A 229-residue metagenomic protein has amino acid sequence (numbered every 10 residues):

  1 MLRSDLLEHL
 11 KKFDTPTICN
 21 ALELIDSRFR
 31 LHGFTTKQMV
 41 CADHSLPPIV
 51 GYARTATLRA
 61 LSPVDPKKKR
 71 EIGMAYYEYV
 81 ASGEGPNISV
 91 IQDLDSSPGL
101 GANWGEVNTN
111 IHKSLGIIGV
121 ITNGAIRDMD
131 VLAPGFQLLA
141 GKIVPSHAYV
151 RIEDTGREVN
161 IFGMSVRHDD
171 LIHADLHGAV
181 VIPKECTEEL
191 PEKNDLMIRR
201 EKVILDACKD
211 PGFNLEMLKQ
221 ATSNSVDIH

Functional and structural regions predicted by a protein language model:
L2-A75: N-terminal low-complexity or amphipathic/hydrophobic leaders
L22, H112, D170-I172: Buried hydrophobic positions in well-ordered alpha/beta secondary-structure cores of metabolic enzymes
H32-F34, V90-Q92, V120-G124, L138-A140 (+1 more regions): General beta-strand structural signal in soluble alpha/beta enzymes
V50-G51, E84-N87, L115-I118, A133-F136 (+3 more regions): Short coil/turn connectors at secondary-structure junctions
Y79-T122: Extracellular/luminal Protease-associated
T109-D130, G135-V144: Ligand/cofactor pocket segment of small-molecule handling proteins
G141-M217: Acidic, glycine-rich flexible loop/linker segments
P211-H229: Acidic/histidine-enriched, glycine/proline-rich intrinsically disordered or flexible terminal extensions
